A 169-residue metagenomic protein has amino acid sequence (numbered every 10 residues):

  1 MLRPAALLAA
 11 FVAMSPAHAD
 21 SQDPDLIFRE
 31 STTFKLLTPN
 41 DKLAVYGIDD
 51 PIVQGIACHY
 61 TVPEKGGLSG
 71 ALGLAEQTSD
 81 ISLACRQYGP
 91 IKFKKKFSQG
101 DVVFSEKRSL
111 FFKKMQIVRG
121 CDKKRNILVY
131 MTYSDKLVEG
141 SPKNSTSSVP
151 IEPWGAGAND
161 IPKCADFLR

Functional and structural regions predicted by a protein language model:
M1-A6: Bacterial N-terminal signal peptides that target proteins for export
S15-Q22: Sec/Tat signal peptide C-region and signal peptidase I cleavage site
D23-D49, P150, W154-I161: Extracellular/luminal recognition modules and glycoprotein regions
D41-L43, I56, L83, L128: Residue-level detector of short, conserved catalytic/binding motifs and their immediate flanks
G55-K123: Mature extracytoplasmic domains of secretory-pathway proteins
K94-R169: Beta-strand-rich cores of mature extracytoplasmic or soluble domains
